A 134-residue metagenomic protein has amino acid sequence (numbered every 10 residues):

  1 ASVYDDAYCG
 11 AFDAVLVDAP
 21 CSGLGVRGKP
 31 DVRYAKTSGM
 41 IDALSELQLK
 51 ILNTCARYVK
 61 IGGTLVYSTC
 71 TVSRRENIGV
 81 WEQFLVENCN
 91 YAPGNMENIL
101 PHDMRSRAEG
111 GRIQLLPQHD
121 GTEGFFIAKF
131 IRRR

Functional and structural regions predicted by a protein language model:
A1-R134: S-adenosylmethionine
